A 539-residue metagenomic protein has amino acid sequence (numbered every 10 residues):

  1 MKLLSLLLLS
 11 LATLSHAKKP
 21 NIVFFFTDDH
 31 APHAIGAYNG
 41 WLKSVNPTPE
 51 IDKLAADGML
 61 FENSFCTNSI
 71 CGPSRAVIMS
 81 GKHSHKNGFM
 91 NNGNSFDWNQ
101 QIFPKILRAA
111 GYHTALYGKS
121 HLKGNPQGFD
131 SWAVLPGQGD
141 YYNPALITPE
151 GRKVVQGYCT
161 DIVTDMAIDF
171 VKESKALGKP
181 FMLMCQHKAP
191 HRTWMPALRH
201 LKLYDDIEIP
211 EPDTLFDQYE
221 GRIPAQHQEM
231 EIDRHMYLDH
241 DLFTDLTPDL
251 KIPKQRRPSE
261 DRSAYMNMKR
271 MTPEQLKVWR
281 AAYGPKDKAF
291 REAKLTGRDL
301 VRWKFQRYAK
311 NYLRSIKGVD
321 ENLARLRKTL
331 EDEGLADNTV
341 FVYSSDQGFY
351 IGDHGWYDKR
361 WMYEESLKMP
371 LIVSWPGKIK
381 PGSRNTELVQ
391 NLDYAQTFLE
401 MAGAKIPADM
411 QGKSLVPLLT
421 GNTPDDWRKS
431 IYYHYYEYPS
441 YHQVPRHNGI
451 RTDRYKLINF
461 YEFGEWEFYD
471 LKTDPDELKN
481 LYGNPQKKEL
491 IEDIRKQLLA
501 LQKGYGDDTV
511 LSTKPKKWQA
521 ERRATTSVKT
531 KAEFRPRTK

Functional and structural regions predicted by a protein language model:
M1-L7: Sec-dependent signal peptide recognition, specifically the positively charged N-region followed immediately by
L7-H16: Hydrophobic h-region of N-terminal signal peptides that target proteins for export in Gram-negative bacteria
H16-Y461, E465-W466, P475-K496, A500-K503 (+3 more regions): Formylglycine-dependent sulfatase
K472: Residues forming the ATP-binding cleft of Hanks-type serine/threonine protein kinase domains
